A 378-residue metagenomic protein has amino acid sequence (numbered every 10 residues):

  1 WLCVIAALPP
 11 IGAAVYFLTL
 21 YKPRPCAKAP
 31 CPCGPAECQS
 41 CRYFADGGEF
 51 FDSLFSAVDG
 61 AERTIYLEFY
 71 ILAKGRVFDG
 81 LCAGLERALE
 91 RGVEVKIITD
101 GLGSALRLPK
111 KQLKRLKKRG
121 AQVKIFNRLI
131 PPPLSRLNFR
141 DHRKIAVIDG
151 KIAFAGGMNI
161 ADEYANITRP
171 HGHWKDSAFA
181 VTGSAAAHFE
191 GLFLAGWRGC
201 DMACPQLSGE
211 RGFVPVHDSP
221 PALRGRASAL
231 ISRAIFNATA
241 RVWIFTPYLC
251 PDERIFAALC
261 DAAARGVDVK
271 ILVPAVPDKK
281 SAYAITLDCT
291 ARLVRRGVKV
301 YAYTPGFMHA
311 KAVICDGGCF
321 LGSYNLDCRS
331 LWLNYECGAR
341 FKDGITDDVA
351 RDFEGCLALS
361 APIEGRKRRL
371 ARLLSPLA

Functional and structural regions predicted by a protein language model:
W1-A378: Charged, low-complexity intrinsically disordered terminal segments
